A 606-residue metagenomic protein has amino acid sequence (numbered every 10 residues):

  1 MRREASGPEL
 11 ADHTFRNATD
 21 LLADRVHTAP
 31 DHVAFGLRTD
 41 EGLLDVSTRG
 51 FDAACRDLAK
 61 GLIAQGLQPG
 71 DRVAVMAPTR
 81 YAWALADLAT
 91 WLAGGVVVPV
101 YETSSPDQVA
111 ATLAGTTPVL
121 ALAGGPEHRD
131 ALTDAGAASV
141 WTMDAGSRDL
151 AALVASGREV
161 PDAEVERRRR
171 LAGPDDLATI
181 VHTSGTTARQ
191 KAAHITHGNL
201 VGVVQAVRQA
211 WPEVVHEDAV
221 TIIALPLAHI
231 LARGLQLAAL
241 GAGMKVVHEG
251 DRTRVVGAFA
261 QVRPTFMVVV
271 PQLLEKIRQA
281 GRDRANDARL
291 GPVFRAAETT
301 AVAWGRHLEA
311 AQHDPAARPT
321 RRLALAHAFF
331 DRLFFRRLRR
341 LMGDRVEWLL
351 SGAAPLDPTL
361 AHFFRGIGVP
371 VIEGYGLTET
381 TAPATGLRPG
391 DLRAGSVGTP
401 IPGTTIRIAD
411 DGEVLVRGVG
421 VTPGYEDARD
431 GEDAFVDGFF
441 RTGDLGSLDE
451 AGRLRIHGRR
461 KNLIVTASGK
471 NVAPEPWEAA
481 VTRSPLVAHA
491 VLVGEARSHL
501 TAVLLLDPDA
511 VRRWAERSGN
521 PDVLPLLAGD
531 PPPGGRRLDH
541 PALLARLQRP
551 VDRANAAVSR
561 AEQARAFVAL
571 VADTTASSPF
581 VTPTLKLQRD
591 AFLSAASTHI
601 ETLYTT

Functional and structural regions predicted by a protein language model:
P30-V33, R158-H182, R189, V214-V220: Conserved pre-ATP/AMP-binding loop-to-beta segment of ANL
A34-R80, A84-L88, S105-A110, A114 (+1 more regions): Conserved AMP-binding/adenylate-forming core of the ANL superfamily
D45-R49, A178-V204: Conserved AMP-binding A3 loop
A64-Q65, L92-S156, R546: Structural core segment of the AMP-binding/adenylate-forming
D87, E102-A135, V203-I222, R252-F266 (+2 more regions): Conserved ATP-dependent adenylate/AMP-binding module captured primarily in the ANL superfamily
V201-V220, L227-F335, R345: Conserved AMP-binding/adenylation subdomain of ANL enzymes
P400-T466: Conserved ATP-binding/catalytic segment of the ANL
H489, L544, Q548-T606: Conserved C-terminal "lid"/linker of ANL adenylate-forming enzymes
